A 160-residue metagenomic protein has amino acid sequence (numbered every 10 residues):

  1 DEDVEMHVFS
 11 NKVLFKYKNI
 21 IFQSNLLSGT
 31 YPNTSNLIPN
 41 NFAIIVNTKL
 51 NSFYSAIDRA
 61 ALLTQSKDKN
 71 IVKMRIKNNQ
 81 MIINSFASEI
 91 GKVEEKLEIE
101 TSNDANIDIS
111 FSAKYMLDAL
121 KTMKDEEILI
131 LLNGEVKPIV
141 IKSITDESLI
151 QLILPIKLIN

Functional and structural regions predicted by a protein language model:
D1-L27, F42-N160: DNA polymerase processivity clamps
L37-N41: Short hinge/gating elements
